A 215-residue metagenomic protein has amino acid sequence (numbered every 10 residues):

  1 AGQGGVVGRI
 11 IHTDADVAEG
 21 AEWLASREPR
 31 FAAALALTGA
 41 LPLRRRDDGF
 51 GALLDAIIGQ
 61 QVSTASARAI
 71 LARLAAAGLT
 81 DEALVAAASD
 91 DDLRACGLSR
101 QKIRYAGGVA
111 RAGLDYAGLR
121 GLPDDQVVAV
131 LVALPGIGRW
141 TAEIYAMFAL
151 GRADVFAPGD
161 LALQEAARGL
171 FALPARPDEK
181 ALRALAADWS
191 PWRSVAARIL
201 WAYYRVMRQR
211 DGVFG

Functional and structural regions predicted by a protein language model:
G5-L41, R120, D124, R139-G215: C-terminal accessory module of base-excision DNA glycosylases/AP lyases that mediates lesion recognition and DNA
I11, R30, V62-P135: Alpha-helical ds-nucleic-acid-binding substructure associated with the helix-hairpin-helix region of base-excision DNA
L24, L37, R45, G49 (+3 more regions): Non-catalytic interaction surface on structured domains
A25-A56, Q61-A72, A76-G78: A positional/architectural concept
L43-G51, G97-Q101, A186-S194: Structural motif
A52-I57, A88-D92, Q126-V130, A162-A166 (+1 more regions): A general alpha-helix detector
L53-I58, A106-A110, Y145-A146, A196-L200: Short alpha-helical scaffolding segments that buttress acidic/His motifs in well-ordered protein cores
